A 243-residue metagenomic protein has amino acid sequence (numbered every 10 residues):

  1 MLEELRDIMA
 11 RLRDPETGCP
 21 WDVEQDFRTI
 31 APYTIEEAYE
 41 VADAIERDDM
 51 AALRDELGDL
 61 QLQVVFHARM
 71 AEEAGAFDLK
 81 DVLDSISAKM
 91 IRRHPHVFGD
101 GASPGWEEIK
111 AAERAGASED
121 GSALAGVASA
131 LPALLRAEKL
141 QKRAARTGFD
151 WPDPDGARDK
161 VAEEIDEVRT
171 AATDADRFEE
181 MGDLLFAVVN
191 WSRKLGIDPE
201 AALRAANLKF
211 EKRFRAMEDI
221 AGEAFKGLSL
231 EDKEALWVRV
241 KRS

Functional and structural regions predicted by a protein language model:
M1-L57, L62-M181, L185-S243: Flexible "arm" and connector segments at domain edges
